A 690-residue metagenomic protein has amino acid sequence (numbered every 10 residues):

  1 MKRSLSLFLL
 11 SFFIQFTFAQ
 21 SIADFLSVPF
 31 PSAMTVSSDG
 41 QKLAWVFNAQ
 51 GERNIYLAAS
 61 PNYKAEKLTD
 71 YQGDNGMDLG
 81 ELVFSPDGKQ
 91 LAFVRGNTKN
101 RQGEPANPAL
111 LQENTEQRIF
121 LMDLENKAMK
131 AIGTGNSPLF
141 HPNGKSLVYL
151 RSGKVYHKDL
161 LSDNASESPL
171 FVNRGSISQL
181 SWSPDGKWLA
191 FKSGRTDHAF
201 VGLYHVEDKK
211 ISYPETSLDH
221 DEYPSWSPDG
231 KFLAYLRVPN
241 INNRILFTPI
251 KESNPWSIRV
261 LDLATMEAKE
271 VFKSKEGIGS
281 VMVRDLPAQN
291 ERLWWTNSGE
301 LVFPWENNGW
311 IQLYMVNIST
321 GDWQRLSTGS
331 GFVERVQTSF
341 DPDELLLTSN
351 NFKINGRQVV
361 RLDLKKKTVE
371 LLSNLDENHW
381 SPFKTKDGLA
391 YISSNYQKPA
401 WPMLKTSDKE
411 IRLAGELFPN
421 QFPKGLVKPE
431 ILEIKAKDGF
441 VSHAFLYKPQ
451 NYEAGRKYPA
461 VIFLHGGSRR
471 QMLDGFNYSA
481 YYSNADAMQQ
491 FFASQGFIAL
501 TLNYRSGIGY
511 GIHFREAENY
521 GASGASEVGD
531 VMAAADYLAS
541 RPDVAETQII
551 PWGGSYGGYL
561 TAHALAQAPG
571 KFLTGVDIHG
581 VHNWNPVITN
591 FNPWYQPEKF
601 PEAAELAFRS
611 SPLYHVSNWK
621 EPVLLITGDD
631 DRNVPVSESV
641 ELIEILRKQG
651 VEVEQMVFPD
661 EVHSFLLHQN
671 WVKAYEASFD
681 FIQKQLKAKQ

Functional and structural regions predicted by a protein language model:
M1-S4: Positively charged n-region of N-terminal signal peptides that target proteins for export
S6-F16: Bacterial N-terminal signal peptides
A23-R53: Beta-strand-rich domains and repeat architectures in extracellular enzymes and scaffolds, especially beta-propellers
M34-K42, E81-Q90, P138-S146, L180-W188 (+4 more regions): Blade-terminus and WD-like Trp-Asp/Gly-His loop motifs, strongest in beta-propeller folds
V46-Y56, Q72-M77, V94-F120, M129-S137 (+13 more regions): A flexible loop/linker signature enriched in serine peptidases of the S9 family
A59-Y63, D123-K127, L160-D163, H205-K209 (+4 more regions): Short loop/turn segments that connect beta-strands within beta-propeller blades
V336-F418: N-terminal targeting or regulatory segments adjacent to alpha/beta-hydrolase or S9 domains
W380-Q690: Serine-hydrolase catalytic core recognition
